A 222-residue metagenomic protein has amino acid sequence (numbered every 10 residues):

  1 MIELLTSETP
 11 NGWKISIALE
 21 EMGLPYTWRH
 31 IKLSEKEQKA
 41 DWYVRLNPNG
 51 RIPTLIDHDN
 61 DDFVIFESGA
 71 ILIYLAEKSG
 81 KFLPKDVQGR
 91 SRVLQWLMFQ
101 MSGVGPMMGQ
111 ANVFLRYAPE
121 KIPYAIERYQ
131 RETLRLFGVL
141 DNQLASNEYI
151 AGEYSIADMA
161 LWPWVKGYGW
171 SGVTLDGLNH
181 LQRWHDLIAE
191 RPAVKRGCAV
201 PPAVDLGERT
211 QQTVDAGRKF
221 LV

Functional and structural regions predicted by a protein language model:
M1-E127, R131-L134, D141, L221: GST-like domain detector, emphasizing the conserved glutathione-binding G-site in the N-terminal thioredoxin-like
T9, L24, Q38, R92 (+4 more regions): Acidic, low-complexity intrinsically disordered regions
K32, I156, P201-V204: Short, solvent-exposed turn/loop segments enriched in Gly/Ser/Thr/Pro and often Arg
K36-E37, D186, D205-G207: Short secondary-structure boundary/hinge segments and terminal tails
E67, S155-D158, T210: A diffuse structural propensity rather than consistent per-protein peaks
L75, W96-A193, G197, V222: GST-like fold's C-terminal all-alpha helical module
P201-V222: Acidic/histidine-enriched, glycine/proline-rich intrinsically disordered or flexible terminal extensions
